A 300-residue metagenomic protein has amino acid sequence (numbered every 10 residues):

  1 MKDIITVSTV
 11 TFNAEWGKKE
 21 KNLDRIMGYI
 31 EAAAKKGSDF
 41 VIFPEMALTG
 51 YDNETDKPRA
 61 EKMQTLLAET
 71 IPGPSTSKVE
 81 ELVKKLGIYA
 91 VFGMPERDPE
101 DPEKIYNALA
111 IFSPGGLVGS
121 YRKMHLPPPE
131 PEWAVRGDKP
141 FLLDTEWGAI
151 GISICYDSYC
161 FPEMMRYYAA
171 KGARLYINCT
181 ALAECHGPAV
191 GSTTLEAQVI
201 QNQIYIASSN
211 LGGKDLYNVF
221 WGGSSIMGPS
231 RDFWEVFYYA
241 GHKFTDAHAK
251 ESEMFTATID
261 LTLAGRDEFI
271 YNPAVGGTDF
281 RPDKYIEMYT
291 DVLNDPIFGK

Functional and structural regions predicted by a protein language model:
K2-T9: Extreme N-terminal starter segment of soluble prokaryotic enzymes
T6, V91, A108, K139 (+1 more regions): Conserved beta-strand and immediately adjacent loop positions that scaffold enzyme active sites
T11-G17: Short polar catalytic/cofactor-binding loops
K19, G28-P114, E184-N202: Cys-nucleophile CN-hydrolase/nitrilase-fold catalytic domain and related Cys-dependent amidase chemistry that acts on
K21-I30, F161-R166: Short, acidic/polar
I71-V91, Y159-F255: CN hydrolase (nitrilase-like) catalytic-core segments centered on the catalytic cysteine and neighboring Lys/Glu
E81, D98-L175, C179-T194: Active-site catalytic loop in hydrolytic enzyme cores
L142, G212-K300: C-terminal beta-strand edge segments of enzyme domains
